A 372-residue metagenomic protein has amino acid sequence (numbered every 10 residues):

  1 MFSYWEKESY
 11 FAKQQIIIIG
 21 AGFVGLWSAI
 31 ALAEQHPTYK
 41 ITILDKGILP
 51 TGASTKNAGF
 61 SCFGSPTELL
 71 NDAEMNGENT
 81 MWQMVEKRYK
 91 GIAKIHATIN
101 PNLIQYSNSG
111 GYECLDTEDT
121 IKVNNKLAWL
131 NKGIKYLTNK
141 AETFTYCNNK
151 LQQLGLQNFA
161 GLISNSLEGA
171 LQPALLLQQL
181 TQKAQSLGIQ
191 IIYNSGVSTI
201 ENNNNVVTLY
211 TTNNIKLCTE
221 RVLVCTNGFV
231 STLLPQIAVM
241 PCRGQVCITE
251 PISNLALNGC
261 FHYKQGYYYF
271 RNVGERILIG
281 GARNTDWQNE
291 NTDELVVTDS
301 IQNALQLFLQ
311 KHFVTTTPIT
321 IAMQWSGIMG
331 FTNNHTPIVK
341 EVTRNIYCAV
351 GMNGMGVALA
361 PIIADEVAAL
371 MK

Functional and structural regions predicted by a protein language model:
M1-I16, E34-Q35, Y39: Extreme N-terminal leader/targeting segments of oxidoreductases
A33-K56: Glycine-rich FAD pyrophosphate-binding loop
G52, K56-E86: Glycine-rich active-site loop/strand segments that organize a redox cofactor
T67-A73, A97-Q179, L187: Flavin (FAD/FMN) cofactor-binding and adjacent substrate-gating region of FAD-dependent oxidoreductase domains
N158-L217: Helical element adjacent to the flavin cofactor pocket in flavoenzyme catalytic cores
L209-L257: Central helical "cap/lid" subdomain
S253-N254, N291-S326: Flavin-binding catalytic cores
T315-K372: C-terminal catalytic lobe of FAD-dependent flavoproteins
